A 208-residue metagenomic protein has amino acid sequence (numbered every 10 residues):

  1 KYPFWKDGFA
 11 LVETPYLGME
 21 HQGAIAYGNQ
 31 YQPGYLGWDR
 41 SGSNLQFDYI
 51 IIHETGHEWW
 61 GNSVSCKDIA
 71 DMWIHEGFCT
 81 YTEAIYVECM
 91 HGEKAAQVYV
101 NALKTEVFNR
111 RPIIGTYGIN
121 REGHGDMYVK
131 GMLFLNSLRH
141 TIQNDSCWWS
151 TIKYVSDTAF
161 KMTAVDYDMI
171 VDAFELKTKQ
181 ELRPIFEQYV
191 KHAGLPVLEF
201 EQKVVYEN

Functional and structural regions predicted by a protein language model:
K1-E58, N62-D71, T82, I119-G123: Juxtacatalytic substrate-recognition/specificity segment
K1-Y2, E58-S63, K67, T82-M90 (+6 more regions): A generic secondary-structure signal for well-formed alpha-helical elements
Y2-F9, D68, H91-V98, C147-T151 (+2 more regions): Acidic/polar loop patches that form or flank catalytic/metal-binding clefts of enzymes that bind anionic ligands
Q30-G34, E58, N62, C89 (+4 more regions): A short secondary-structure junction motif
S43-N44, D48, I52, D71 (+5 more regions): Hydrophobic (often cysteine-bearing) scaffold residues that line and stabilize catalytic clefts of nucleotide/cofactor
M72, E76-F134, T141, F160: Acidic/His/Gly-enriched intrinsically disordered linker/tail segments that often contain short helix/coil "MoRF-like"
H124-E207: Amphipathic alpha-helical substructures
